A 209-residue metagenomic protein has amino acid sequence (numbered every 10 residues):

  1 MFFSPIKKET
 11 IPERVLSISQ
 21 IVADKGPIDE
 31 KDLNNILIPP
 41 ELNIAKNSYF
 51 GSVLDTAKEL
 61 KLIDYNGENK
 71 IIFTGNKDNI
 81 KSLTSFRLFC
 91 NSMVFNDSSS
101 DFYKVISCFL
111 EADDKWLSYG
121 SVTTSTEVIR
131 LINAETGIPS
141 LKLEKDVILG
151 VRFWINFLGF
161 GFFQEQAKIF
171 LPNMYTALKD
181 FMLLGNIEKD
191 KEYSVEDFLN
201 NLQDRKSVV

Functional and structural regions predicted by a protein language model:
M1-V209: Donor-sugar nucleotide-binding helix/loop cap in glycosyltransferases
